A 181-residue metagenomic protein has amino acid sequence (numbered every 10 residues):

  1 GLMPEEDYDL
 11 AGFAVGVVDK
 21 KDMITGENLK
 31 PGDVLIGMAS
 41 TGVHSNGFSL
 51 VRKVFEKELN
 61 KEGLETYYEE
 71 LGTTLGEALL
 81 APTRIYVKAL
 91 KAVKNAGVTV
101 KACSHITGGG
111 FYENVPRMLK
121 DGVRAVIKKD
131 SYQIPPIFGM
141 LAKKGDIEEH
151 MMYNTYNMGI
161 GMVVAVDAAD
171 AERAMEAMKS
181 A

Functional and structural regions predicted by a protein language model:
G1-S49: Glycine-rich anion-binding loops of enzyme active sites
M3-L10, N60-L80, R84-A181: Glycine-/charge-enriched secondary-structure boundary and capping motifs
A14, S45-E56, T155-M162: A short, terminal or domain-edge coil/loop segment
G16-V18, D33-L35, A39-H44, R52-F55 (+4 more regions): Glycine-rich beta-alpha junction loops
M23, S49, V54, V115-R117 (+1 more regions): Residue-level recognition of conserved structural "scaffold" positions that shape functional pockets and channels
L29-E77: Acidic, glycine-rich loop-and-beta core segments that form the ion-binding/anion-interacting portion of active sites
